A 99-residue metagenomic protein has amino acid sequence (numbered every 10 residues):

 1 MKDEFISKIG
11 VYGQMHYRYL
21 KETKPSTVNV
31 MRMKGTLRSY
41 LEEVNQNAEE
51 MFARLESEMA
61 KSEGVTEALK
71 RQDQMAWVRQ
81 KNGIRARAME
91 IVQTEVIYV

Functional and structural regions predicted by a protein language model:
M1-G35: Short N-terminal mixed-charge amphipathic segments
K24-L41, Q93-V99: Generic hydrophobic segment detector
K34-N45, Q74-N82: Conserved phosphate/pyrophosphate-binding and hydrolysis machinery centered on Walker-type P-loop NTPases, extending
L41-E42, F52-L55: Low-complexity intrinsically disordered segments
E49: Metallocofactor- and cofactor-centric catalytic cores in central/energy metabolism, strongly enriched
S57-V99: C-terminal charged interaction modules
